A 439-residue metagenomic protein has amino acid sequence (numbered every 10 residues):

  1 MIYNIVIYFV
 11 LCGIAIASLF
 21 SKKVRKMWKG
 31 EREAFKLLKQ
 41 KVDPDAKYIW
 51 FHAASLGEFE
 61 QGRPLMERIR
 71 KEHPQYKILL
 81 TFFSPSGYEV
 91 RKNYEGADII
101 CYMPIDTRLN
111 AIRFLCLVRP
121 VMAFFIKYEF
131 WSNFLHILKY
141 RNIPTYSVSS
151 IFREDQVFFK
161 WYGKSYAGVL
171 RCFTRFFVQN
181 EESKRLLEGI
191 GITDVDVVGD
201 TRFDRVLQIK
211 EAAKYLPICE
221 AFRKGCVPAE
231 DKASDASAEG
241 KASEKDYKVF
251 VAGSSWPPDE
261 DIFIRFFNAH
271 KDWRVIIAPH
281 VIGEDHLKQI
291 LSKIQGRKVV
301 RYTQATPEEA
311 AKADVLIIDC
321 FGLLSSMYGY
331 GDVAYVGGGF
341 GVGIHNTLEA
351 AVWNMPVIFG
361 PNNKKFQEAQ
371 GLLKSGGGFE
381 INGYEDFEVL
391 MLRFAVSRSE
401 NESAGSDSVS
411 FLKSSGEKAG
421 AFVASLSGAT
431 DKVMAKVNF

Functional and structural regions predicted by a protein language model:
M1-F439: Nucleotide-activated sugar donor-binding and catalytic core shared by glycosyltransferases and related lipid-linked
